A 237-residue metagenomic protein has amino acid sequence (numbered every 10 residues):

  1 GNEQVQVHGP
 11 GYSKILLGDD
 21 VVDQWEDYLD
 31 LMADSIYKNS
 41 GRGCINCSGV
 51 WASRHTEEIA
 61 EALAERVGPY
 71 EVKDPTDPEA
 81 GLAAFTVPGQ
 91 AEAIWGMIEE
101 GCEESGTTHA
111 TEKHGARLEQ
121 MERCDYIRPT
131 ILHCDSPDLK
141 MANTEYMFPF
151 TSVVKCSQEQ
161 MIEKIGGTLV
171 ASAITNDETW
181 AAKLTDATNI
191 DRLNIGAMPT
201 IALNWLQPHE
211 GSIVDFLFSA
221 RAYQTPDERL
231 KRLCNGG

Functional and structural regions predicted by a protein language model:
G1-S136: ALDH superfamily catalytic-core signature
A33-D34, E65-E71, E119-G237: Conserved C-terminal structural/oligomerization subdomain of aldehyde/semialdehyde dehydrogenase
